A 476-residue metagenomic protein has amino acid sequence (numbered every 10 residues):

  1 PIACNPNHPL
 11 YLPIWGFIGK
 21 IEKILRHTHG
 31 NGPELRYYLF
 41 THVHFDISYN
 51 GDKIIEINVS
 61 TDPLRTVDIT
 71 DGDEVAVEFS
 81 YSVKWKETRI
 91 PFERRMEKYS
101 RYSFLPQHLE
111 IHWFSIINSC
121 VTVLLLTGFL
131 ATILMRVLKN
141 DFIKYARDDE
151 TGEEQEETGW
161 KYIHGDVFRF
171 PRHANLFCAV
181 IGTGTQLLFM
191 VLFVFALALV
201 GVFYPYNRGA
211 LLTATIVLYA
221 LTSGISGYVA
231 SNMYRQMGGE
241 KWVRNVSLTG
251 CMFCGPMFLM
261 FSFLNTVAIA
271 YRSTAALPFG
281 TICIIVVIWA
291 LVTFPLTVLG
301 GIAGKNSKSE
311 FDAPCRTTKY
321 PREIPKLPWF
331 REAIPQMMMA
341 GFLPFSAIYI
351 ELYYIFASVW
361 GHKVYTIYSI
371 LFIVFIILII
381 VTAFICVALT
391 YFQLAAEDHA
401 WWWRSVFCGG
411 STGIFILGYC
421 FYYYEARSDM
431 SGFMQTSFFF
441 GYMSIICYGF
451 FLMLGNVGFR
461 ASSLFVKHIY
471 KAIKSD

Functional and structural regions predicted by a protein language model:
P1-I116: Soluble extramembrane domains flanking the early transmembrane region of eukaryotic membrane proteins
Y99-I269, I302, N306: Hydrophobic alpha-helical transmembrane segments corresponding to the first two to three helices of multi-pass helical
E110-L124, A174-Q186, Y206-S223, G239-M257 (+5 more regions): Transmembrane alpha-helices of multi-pass eukaryotic membrane proteins
V123-R136, Q186-V202, T222-R235, M257-R272 (+5 more regions): Membrane-embedded alpha-helices of multi-pass membrane proteins, especially ion channels and transporters
M135-K161, G201-T215, G238-T249, T266-I282 (+5 more regions): Interhelical loop segments of eukaryotic multi-pass membrane proteins
F311-P344, Y353-G361, T382-W402: Multipass alpha-helical transmembrane domains of eukaryotic endomembrane proteins
S437-I473: C-terminal interaction modules of eukaryotic adaptor/scaffold proteins
